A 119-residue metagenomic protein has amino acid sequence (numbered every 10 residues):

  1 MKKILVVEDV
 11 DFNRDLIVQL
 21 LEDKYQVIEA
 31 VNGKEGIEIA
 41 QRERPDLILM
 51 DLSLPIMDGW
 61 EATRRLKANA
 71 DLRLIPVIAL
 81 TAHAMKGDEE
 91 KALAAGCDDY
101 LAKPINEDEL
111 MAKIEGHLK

Functional and structural regions predicted by a protein language model:
V10-I28: Two-component/phosphorelay signaling modules centered on CheY-like receiver
F12, I105-I114: C-terminal output helix
Y25-V31, I39, L101: Short hydrophobic/Thr-rich beta-strand motif most characteristic of the beta2 strand and flanking loop of CheY-like
E43-L49, L54: Active-site beta3 strand of CheY-like receiver
L52-P55, I78, H83, E115: The short loop immediately C-terminal to the conserved phospho-acceptor aspartate in CheY-like receiver
P55, R64, R73, M85 (+1 more regions): The feature encodes the CheY-like receiver
